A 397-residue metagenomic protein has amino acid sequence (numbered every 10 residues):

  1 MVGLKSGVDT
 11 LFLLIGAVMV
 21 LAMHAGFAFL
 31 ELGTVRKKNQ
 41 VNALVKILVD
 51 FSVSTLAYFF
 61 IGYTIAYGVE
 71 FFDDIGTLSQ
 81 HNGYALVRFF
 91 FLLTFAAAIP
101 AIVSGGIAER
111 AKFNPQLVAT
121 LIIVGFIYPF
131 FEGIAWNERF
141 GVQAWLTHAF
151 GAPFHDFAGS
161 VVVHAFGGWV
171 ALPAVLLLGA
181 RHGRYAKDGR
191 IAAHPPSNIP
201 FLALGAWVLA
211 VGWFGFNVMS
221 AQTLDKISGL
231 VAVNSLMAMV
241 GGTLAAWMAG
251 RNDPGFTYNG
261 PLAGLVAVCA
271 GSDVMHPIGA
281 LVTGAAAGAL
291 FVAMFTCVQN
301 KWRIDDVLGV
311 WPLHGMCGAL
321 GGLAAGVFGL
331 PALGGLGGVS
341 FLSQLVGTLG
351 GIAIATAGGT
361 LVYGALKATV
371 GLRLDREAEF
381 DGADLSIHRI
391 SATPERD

Functional and structural regions predicted by a protein language model:
M1-D397: Hydrophobic alpha-helical transmembrane bundles of multi-pass membrane proteins
